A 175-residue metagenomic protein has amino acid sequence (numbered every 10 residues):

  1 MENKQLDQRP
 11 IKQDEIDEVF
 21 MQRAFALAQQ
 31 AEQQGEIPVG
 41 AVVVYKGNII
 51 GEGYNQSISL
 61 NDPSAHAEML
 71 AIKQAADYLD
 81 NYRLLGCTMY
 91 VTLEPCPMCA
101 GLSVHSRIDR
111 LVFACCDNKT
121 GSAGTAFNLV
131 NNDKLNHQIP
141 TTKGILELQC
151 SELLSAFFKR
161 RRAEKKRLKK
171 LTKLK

Functional and structural regions predicted by a protein language model:
M1-A31, M98, L102-K175: Zinc-dependent deaminase
I16, I37-V39: Short loop/turn microsegments at loop-to-beta-strand junctions
D17, M21, I58-K73: Acidic helix/loop or adjacent segment enriched in Glu/Asp that either coordinates divalent metal
A24, A28-A31, A41, A67 (+1 more regions): Small-residue (primarily alanine) positions within well-ordered alpha-helices, especially packing/interaction faces
V39-G47: Short beta-strand scaffold segments in enzyme catalytic cores
I50-S57: Short beta->alpha transition motifs characteristic of CBS
S57, V91, C115: Residues that line or immediately flank small-molecule/substrate-binding pockets and catalytic motifs
A65, M69-S106, R110: Helix-adjacent hinge/juxtasegments
